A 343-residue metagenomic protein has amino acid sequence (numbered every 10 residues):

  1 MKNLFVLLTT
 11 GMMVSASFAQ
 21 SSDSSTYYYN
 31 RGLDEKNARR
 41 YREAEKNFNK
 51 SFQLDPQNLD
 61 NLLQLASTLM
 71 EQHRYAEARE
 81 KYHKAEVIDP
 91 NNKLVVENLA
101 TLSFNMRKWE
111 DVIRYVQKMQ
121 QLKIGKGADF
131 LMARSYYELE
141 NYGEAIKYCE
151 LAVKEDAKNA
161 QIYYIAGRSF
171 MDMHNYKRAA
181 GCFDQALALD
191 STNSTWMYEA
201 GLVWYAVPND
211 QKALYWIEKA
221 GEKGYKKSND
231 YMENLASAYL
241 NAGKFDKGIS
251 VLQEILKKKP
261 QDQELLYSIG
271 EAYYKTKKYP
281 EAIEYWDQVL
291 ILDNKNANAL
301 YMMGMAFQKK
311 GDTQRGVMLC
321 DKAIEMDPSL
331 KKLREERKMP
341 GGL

Functional and structural regions predicted by a protein language model:
K2, S17-A76, E80, V87 (+3 more regions): N-terminal leader/linker segments that initiate helical-solenoid repeat arrays
S24-T26, N241-G243, Y301, M305-L343: Terminal, low-structured helical/coil segments at or just beyond the last alpha-helical repeat
Y27, N61, V95, A128-D129 (+6 more regions): TPR alpha-solenoid repeat register
N30, Q64-S67, E71, N98-T101 (+7 more regions): Canonical tetratricopeptide repeat
N37-A38, E71-Q72, N105-M106, E138-L139 (+6 more regions): Register position in tetratricopeptide repeats
L54, I88, Q121-K123, E155 (+5 more regions): Structural marker of alpha-solenoid helical repeat scaffolds
